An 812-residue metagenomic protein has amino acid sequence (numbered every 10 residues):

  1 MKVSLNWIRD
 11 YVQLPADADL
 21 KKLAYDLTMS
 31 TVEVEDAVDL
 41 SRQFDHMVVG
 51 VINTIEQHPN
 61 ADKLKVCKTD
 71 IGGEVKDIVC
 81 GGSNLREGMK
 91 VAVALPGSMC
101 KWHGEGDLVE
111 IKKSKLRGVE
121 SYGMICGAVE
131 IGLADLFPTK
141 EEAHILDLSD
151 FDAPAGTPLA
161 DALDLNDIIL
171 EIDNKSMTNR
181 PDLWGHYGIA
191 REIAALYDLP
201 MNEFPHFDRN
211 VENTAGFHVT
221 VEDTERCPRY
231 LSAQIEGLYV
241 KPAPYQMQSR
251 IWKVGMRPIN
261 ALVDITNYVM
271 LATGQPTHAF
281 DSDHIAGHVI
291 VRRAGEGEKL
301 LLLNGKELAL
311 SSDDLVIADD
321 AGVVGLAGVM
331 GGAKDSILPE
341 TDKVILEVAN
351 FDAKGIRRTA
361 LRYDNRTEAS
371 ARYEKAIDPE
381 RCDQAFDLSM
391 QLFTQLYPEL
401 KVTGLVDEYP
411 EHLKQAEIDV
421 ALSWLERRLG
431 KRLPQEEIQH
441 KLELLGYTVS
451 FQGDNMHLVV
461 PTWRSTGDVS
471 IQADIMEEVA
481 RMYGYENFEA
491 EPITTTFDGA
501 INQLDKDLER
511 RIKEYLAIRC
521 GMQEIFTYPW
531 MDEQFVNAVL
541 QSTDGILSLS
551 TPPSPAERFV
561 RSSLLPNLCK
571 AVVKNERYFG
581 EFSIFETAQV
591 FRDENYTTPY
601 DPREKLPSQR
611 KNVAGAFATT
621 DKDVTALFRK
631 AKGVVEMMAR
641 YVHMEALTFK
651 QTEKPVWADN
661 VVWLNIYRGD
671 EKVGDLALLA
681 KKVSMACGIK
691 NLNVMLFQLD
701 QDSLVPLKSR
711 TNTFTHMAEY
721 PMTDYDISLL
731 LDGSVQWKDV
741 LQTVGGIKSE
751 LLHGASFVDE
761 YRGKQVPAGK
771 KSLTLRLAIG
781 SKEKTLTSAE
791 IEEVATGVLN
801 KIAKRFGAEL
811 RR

Functional and structural regions predicted by a protein language model:
M1-F207, I345, R362-D364, E368 (+4 more regions): Phosphate-backbone binding interfaces of nucleic-acid-interacting proteins
K2, K22, L444-Y447, F451-G453 (+6 more regions): A carboxyl-terminal module marker
S4, Y11, Y197, N202-E298: Glycine/proline-enriched, intrinsically flexible loops and inter-domain linkers
S4-D10, D167-S176, P228-E236, E368-K375 (+8 more regions): Short, hydrophobic beta-strand segments
V49-V79, S249, N260, T266-K334: Conserved mixed alpha/beta core segments that line enzyme active sites in large multi-domain catalysts
V129, V240, L308, S312-K414: Conserved catalytic alpha/beta cores of large enzymes that bind or transform nucleotide phosphates and polynucleotides
A195-V221, Y397-L425, R432, I475: Terminal amphipathic helices with adjacent charged low-complexity linkers/tails
I418-F582, A778-K782, L786, E790-R812: Extended, well-folded interaction surfaces typified by the phenylalanyl-tRNA synthetase beta subunit core
